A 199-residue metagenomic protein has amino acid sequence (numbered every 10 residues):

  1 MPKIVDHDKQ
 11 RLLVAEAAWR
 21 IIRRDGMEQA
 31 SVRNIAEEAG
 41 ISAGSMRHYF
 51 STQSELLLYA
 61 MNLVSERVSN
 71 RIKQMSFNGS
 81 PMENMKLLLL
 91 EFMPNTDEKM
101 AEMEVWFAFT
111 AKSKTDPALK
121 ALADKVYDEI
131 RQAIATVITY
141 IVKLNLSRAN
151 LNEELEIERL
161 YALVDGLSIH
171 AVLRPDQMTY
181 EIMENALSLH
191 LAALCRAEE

Functional and structural regions predicted by a protein language model:
M1-K9, E198-E199: N-terminal intrinsically disordered/low-complexity leader segments
H7-A18, I35, A60-V64, V68 (+1 more regions): Generic hydrophobic, amphipathic alpha-helix propensity
L13, A17-E55, Y59: Helix-turn-helix
S51-E55, S76, S80, D97 (+4 more regions): Residues in soluble alpha-helical coiled-coils and helical-bundle/repeat scaffolds
Y59-N62, K73-E102, E153-L160: Hydrophobic alpha-helical connector segments
Q74, E98-F107, P117-K143, E158 (+1 more regions): Amphipathic alpha-helical packing segments from all-alpha helical-bundle domains
L90-D97, E104-T115, H190: Helix-loop "lid/cap" segments that line or gate small-molecule binding pockets
A118-D124, I141-L194, E198-E199: Hydrophobic/aromatic-rich alpha-helical bundle segments in the mid-to-C-terminal region
